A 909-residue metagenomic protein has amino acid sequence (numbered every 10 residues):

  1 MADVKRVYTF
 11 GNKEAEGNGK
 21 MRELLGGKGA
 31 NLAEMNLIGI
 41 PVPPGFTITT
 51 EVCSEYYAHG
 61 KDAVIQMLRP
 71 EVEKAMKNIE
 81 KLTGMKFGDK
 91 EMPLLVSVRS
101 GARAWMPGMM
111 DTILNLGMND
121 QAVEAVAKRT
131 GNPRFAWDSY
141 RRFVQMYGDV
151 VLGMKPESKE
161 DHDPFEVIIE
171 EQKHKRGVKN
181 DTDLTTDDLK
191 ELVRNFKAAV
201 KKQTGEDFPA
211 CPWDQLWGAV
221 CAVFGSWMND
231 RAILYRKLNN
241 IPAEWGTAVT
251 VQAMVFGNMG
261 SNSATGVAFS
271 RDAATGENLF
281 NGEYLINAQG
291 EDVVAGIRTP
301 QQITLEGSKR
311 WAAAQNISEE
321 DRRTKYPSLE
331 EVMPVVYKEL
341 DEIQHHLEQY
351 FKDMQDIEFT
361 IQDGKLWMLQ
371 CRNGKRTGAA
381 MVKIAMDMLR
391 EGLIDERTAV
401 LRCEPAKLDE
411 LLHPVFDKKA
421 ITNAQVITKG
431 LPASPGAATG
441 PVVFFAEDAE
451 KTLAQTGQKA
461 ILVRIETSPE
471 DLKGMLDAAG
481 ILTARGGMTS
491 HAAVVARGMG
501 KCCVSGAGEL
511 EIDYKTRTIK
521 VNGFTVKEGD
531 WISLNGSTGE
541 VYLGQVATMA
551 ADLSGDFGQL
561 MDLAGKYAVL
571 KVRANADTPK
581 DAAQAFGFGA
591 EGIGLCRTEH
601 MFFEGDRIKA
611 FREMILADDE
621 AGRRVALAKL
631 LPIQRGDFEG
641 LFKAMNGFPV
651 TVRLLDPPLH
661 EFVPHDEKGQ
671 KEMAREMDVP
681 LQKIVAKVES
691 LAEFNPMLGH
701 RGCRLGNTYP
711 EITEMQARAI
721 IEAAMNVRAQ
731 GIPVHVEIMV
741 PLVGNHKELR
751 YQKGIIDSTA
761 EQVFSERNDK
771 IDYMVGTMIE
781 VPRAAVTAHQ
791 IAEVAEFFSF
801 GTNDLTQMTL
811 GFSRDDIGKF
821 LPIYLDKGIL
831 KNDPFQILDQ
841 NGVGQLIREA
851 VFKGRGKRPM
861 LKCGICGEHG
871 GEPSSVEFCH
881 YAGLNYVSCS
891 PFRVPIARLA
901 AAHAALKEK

Functional and structural regions predicted by a protein language model:
M1-A2, A507, L846, C879: ATP-binding N-terminal substructure of ATP-dependent carboxylate-amine bond-forming enzymes
M1-A424, Q458-I461, S468-K473, A479 (+10 more regions): Nucleotide/phosphate-binding sheet-loop regions of phosphoryl- and nucleotidyl-transfer enzymes
E14-R22, S434-D477, V843-P859: C-terminal accessory/binding modules appended to enzymatic or scaffolding proteins
F46, A484-G486, S505-G508, C596 (+2 more regions): Short beta->alpha connector loops at strand-helix junctions that form conserved, small/polar/Pro-enriched
P70-E73, L238, V400-T452, Q458-I461 (+6 more regions): Long, charged amphipathic helices and adjacent flexible linkers at domain junctions
K77-D89, I519-N522, A729, E761-D772: Short mixed-charge
R99-S100, L553, L563-K909: Conserved alpha/beta-domain cores
K365-W367, I461, S468-L476, G480 (+6 more regions): Glycine-rich phosphate/ribose-binding loops and adjacent secondary-structure elements that form binding surfaces
